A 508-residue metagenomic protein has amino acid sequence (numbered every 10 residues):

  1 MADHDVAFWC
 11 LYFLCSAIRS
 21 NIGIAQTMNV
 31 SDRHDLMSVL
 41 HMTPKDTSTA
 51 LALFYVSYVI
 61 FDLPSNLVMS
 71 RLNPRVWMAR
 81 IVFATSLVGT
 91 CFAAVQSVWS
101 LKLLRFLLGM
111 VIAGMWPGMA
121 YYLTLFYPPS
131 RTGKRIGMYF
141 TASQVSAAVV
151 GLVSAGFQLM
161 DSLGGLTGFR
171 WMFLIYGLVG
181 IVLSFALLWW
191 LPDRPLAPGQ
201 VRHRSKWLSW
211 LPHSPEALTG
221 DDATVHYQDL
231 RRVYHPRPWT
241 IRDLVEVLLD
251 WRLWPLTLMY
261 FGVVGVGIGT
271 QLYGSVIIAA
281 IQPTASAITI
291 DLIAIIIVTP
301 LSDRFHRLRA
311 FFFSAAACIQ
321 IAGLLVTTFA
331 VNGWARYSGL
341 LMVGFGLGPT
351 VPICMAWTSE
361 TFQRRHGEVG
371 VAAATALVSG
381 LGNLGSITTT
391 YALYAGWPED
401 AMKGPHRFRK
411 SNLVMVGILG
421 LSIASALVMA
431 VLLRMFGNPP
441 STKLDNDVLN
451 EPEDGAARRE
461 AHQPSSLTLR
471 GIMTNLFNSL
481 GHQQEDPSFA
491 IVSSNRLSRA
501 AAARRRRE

Functional and structural regions predicted by a protein language model:
M1-D3, P192-Y273, I281, A374 (+1 more regions): Flexible cytoplasmic loops linking transmembrane helices in multi-pass membrane transporters
I18, H41, P64, L72-N73 (+5 more regions): Helix-breaking motifs and short loop linkers at transmembrane-helix boundaries and internal kinks in secondary membrane
S20, F54-L63, A113, A148 (+3 more regions): Residue-level signature of mid-helix packing/kink "hotspots" within the transmembrane helices of 12-pass Major
G23, R242-S302, A310, V351 (+2 more regions): Extracytoplasmic gate region of multi-pass secondary transporters
V59-W99: Conserved MFS/SLC helix-loop-helix module at the cytosolic interface between two early adjacent transmembrane helices
M78, F312-F313: Primarily marks hydrophobic transmembrane alpha-helices of the MFS/SLC 12-helix fold
L104-A142: Cytoplasmic helix-loop-helix junction between adjacent transmembrane helices in 12-TM secondary transporters
S130-S143, S162-E246, K410, M415-V416 (+1 more regions): Central mid-sequence intracellular linker of multi-pass
